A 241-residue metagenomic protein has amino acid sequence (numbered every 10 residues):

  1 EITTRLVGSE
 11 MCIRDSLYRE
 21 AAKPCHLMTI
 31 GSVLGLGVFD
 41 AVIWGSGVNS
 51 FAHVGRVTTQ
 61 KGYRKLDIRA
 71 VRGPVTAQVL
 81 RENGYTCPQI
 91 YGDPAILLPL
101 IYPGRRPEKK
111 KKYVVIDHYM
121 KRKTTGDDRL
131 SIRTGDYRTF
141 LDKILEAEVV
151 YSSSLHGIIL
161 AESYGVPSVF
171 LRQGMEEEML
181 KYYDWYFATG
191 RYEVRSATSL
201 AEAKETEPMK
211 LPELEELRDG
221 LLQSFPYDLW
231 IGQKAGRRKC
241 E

Functional and structural regions predicted by a protein language model:
E1-G8, C12-I13: Single conserved hydrophobic/aromatic residue that forms the stacking wall/gate of nucleotide- or nucleobase-binding
D15-G31, G55-T58, R64-E108, Y119-M120 (+3 more regions): A nucleotide-sugar donor-handling region in carbohydrate enzymes
P24-T29, G35-N49: Active-site proximal beta-strand in glycosyltransferases
Y63-R69, K110-Y113, L145-V149, S168: Short active-site oxyanion
P94, K109-T139, I159-L160, Y192 (+1 more regions): Catalytic donor nucleotide-activated moiety binding site of glycosyltransferases and closely related
D128-I159, S163-Y164, S168, G174 (+1 more regions): Donor nucleotide-activated moiety binding/catalytic core segment of transferases that use nucleotide-activated donors
S163-E207: Catalytic binding pocket for nucleotide-activated donors in carbohydrate/polymer assembly enzymes
A188-E241: Leloir-type glycosyltransferase catalytic cores
